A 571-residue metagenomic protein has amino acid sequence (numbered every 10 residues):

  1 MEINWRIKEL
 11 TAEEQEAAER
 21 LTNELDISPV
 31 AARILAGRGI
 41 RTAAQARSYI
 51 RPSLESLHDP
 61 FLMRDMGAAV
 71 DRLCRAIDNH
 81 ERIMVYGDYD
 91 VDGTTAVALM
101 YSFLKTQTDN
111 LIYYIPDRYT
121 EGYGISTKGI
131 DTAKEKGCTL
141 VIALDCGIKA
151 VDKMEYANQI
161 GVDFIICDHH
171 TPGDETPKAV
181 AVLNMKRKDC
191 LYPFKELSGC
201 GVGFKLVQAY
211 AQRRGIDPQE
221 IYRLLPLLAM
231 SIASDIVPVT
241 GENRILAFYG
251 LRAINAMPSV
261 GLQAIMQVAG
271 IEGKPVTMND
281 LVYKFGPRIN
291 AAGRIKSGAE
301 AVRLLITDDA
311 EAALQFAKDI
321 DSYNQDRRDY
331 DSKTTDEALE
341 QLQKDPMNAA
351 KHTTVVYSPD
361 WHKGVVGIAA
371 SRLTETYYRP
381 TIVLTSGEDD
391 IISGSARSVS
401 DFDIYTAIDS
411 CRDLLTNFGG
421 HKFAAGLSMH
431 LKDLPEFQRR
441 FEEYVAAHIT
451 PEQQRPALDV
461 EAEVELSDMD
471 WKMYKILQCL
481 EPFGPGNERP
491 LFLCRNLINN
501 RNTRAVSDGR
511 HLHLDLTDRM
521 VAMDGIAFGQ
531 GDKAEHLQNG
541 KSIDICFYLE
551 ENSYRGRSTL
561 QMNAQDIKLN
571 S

Functional and structural regions predicted by a protein language model:
E2, L10-L140, I160-G161, Q212-E436 (+3 more regions): Hydrophobic helix-and-loop "lid/oligomerization" segment in the mid-to-C-terminal part of catalytic domains
R75-N79, A312-F316, S322-V356, D389 (+1 more regions): Mid-to-C-terminal polyanion-binding domains and interfaces
L99, E175-I216, I221-A233: Short alpha-helices
N110-I112, D163, A181, D524: Conserved beta-strand segments of alpha/beta enzyme cores
D117, N184-K186, T385, K568: Residues at the C-termini of beta-strands that transition into short coil/loop
G129, K153-Y156, V202-L206, L246-Y249 (+2 more regions): Alpha-helical scaffold elements adjacent to nucleotide-binding pockets in ATP/GTP-utilizing enzyme cores
G137, L144-L197: Histidine/acidic-residue-rich, glycine-tolerant segments that coordinate divalent metal ions
